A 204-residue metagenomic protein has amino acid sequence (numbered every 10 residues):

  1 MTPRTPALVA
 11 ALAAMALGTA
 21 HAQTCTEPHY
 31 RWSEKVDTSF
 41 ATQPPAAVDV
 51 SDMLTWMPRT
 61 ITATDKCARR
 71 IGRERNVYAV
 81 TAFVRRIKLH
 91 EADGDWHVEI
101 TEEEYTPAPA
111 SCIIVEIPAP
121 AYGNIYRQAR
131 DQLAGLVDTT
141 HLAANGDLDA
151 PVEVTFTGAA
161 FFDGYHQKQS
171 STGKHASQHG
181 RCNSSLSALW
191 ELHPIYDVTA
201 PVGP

Functional and structural regions predicted by a protein language model:
M1-V9: Bacterial N-terminal signal peptides that target proteins for export
L8-A13, L17: Hydrophobic helical h-region of N-terminal Sec-dependent signal peptides in bacterial secretory/periplasmic proteins
G18-A22: Sec/Tat signal peptide C-region and signal peptidase I cleavage site
Q23-P204: OB-fold and OB-like single-stranded nucleic-acid-recognition modules and their adjacent interaction interfaces
